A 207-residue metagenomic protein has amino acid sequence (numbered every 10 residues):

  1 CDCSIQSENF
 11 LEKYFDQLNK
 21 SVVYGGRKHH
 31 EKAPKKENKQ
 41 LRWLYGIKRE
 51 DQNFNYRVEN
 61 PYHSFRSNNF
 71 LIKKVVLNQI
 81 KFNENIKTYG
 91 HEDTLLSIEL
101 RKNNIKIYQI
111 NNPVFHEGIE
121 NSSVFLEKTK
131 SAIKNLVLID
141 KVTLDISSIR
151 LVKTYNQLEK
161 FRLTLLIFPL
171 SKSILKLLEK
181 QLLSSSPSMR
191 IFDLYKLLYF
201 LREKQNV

Functional and structural regions predicted by a protein language model:
C3-F10, I72, F82, L96: Hydrophobic/aromatic residue at the end of a short beta strand that borders the catalytic acidic motif
C3-Q40: Conserved donor NDP-sugar-binding/catalytic core segment of glycosyltransferases
G25-G26, R42-H63: Short, flexible, basic/aromatic active-site loop/helix in glycosyltransferases
S64-K81: Conserved nucleotide-sugar donor-binding and metal-coordinating catalytic region shared by glycosyltransferases
T88-L96: Acidic donor-binding loop at a coil-to-helix junction in glycosyltransferase catalytic cores that engages
E99-R101: Hydrophobic residues within well-ordered alpha-helices
N103-K128, A132-K141: Active-site donor/metal-binding and catalytic loop motifs of nucleotide-sugar-dependent glycosylation enzymes
S131, S148-V207: Non-catalytic, C-terminal membrane-associated alpha-helical segments of glycosyltransferases
